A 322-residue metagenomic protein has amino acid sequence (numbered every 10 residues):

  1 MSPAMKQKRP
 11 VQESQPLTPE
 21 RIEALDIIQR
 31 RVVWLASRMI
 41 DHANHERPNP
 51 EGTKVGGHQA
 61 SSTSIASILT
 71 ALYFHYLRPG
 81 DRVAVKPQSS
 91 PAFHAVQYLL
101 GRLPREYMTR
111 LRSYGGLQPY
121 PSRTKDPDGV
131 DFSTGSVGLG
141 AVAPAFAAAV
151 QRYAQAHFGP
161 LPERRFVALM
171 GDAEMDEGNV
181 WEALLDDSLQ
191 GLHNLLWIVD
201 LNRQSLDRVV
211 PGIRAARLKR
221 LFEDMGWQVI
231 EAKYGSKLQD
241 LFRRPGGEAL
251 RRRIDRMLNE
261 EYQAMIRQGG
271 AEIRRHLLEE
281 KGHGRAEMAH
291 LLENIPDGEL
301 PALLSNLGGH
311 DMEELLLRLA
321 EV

Functional and structural regions predicted by a protein language model:
M1-P19: Basic/polar N-terminal segments that are highly enriched at the extreme N-terminus, encompassing both cleavable
Q15-P16, L201-V322: Long, well-ordered, tryptophan-enriched scaffold segments
E20-V32, A36, I40-P50, S61-Q190: Cofactor-binding active-site loop characterized by glycine-rich and histidine/acidic residues
E51-G56: Short, surface-exposed loop/turn segments at secondary-structure junctions
R82-K86, N194-N202: Short internal beta-strands
R164, G191-L195, G226: Short glycine-/polar-rich loops that comprise or flank the Walker A/P-loop and associated switch/sensor motifs
V167, L196-I198, I230: Hydrophobic/aromatic beta-strand patches that form the interior of the parallel beta-sheet core in alpha/beta enzyme
